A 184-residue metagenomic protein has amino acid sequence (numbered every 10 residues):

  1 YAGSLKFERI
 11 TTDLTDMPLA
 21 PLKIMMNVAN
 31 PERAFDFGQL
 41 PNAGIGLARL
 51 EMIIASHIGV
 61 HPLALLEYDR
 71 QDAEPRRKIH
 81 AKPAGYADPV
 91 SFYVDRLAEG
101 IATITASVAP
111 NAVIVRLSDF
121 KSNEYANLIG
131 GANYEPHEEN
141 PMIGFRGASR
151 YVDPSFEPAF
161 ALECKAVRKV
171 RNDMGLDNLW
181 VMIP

Functional and structural regions predicted by a protein language model:
Y1-D13: Extended, non-globular alpha-helical segments
I10-P184: Conserved alpha/beta-domain cores
